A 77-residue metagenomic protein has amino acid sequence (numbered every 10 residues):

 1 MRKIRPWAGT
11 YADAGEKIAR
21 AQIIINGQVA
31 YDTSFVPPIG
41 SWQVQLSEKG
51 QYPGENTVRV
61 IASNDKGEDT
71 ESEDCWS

Functional and structural regions predicted by a protein language model:
M1-S77: Long, low-complexity serine/threonine/glycine- and acidic-rich segments characteristic of extracellular
